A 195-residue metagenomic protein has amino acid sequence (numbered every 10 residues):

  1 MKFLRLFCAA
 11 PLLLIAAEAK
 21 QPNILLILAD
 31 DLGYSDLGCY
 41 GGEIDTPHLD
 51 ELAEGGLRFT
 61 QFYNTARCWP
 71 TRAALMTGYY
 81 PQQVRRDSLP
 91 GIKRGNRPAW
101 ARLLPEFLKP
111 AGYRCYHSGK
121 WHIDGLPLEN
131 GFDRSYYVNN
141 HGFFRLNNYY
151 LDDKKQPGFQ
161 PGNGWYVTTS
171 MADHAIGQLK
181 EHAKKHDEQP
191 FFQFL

Functional and structural regions predicted by a protein language model:
M1-A9: Sec-dependent signal peptide recognition, specifically the positively charged N-region followed immediately by
A9-E18: Hydrophobic h-region of N-terminal signal peptides that target proteins for export in Gram-negative bacteria
A17-L195: Formylglycine-dependent sulfatase
